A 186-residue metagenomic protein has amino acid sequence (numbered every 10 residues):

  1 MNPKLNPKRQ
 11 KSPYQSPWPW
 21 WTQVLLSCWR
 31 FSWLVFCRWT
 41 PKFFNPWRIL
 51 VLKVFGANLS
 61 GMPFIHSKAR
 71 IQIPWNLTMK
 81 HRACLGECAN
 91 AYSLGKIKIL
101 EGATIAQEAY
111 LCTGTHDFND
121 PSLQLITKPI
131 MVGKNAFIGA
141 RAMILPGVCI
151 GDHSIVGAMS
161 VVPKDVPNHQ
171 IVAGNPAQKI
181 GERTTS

Functional and structural regions predicted by a protein language model:
M1-G61, N135, H153, N175-S186: Terminal amphipathic alpha-helical/low-complexity segments used for targeting or macromolecular assembly
S16-W21, H116-T127, S154, H169: A short, terminal or domain-edge coil/loop segment
W39-K42, R48-I49, K68-K80, C84-C149 (+2 more regions): Flexible, glycine/small-residue-enriched loop-and-beta-strand segment within the central core of proteins
F64: Glycine-rich phosphate-binding "P-loop"
Q107, A158, N168: Residues that flank catalytic or metal-binding motifs in active/ligand-binding sites
A140-K164: Beta-rich strand-turn-strand
N168, A173-P176: Acidic, glycine-centered active-site loop in nucleotide-sugar glycosyltransferases
